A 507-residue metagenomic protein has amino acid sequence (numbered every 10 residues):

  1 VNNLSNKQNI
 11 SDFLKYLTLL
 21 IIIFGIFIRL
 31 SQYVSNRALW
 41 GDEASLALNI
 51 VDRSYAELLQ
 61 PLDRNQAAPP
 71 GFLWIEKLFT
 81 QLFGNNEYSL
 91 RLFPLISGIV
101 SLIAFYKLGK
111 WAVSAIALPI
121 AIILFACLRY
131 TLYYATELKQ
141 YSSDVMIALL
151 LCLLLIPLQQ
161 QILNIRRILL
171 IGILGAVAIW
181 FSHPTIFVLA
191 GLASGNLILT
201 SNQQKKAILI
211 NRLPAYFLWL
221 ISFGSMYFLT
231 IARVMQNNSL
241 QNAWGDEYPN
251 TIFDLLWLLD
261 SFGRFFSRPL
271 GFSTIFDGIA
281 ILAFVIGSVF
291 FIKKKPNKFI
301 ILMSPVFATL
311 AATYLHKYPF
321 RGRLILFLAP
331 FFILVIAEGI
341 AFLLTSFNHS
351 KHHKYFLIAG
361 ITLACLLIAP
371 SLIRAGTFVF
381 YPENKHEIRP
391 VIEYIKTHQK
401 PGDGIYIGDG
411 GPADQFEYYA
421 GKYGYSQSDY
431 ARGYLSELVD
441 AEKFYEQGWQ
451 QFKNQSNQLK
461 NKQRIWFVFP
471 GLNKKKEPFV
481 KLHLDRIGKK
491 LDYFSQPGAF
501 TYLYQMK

Functional and structural regions predicted by a protein language model:
V1-I10: Short, Lys/Arg-rich, polar N-terminal cytosolic tail immediately upstream of the first transmembrane signal-anchor
I10-F13, L17, I21-N348, H353-M506: Membrane-proximal helix-loop-helix interfaces that form the catalytic/acceptor-binding platform of multi-pass membrane
